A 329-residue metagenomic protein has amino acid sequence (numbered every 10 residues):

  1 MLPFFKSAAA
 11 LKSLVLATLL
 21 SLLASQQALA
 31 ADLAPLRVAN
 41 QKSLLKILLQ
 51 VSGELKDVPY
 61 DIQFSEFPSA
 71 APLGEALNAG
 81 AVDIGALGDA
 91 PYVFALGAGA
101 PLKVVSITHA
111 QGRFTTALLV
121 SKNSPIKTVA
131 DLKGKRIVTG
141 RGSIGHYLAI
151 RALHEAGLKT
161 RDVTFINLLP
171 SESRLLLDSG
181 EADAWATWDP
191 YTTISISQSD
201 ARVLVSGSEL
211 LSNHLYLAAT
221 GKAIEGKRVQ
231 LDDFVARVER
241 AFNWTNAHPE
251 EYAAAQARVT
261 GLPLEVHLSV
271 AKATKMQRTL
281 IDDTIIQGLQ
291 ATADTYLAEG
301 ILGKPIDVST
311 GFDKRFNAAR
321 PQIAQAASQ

Functional and structural regions predicted by a protein language model:
L2-V15: Bacterial N-terminal signal peptides that target proteins for export
K12-S25: Bacterial N-terminal signal peptides
Q26-A30: Signal peptide processing junction and immediate N-terminal pro/mature segment of secreted/exported proteins
A31-K159, T164-N167, D183-A186, L204 (+1 more regions): Short, glycine-/small- and polar/acidic-enriched structural segments that line small-molecule recognition paths
K46, G74, N78, D89-Y92 (+11 more regions): Extracytoplasmic/secreted envelope proteins and their assembly/folding machinery, especially bacterial periplasmic
A90, S124, F165-I166, S171-V259: Pocket-lining segment of extracytoplasmic ligand-binding domains
G226-G303: Secondary-structure end/capping motifs
L297-Q329: Conserved C-terminal helix/tail region of periplasmic/extracytoplasmic solute-binding proteins
